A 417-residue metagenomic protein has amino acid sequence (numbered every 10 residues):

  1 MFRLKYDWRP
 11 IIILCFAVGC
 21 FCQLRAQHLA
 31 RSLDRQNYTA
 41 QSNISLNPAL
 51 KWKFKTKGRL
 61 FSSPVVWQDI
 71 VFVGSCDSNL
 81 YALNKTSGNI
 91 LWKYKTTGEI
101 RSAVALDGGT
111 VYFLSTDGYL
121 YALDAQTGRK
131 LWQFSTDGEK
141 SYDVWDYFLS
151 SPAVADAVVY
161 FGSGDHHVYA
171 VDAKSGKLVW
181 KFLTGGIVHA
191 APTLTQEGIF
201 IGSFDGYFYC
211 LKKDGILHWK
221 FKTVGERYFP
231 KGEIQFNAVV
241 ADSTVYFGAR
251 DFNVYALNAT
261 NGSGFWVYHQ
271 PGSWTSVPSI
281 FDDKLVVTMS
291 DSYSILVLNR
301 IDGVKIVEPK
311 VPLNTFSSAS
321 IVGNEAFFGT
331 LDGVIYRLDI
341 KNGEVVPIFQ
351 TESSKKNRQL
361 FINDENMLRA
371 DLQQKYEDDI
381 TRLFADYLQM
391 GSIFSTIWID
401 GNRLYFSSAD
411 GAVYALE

Functional and structural regions predicted by a protein language model:
M1-Q27: Bacterial Sec-dependent N-terminal signal peptides
S32-Q36, I44-V65, I90-D107, K130-A155 (+8 more regions): Extracytoplasmic beta-rich repeat domains
S75-C76, S115-T116, S163, S203 (+4 more regions): Structural signature of WD-repeat beta-propellers
N84-S87, D124-T127, D172-S175, K212-I216 (+4 more regions): Short loop/turn segments that connect beta-strands within beta-propeller blades
Y387-E417: Blade-level signature of beta-propeller repeat domains, shared across WD40, Kelch, NHL, RCC1 and BNR/Asp-box propellers
